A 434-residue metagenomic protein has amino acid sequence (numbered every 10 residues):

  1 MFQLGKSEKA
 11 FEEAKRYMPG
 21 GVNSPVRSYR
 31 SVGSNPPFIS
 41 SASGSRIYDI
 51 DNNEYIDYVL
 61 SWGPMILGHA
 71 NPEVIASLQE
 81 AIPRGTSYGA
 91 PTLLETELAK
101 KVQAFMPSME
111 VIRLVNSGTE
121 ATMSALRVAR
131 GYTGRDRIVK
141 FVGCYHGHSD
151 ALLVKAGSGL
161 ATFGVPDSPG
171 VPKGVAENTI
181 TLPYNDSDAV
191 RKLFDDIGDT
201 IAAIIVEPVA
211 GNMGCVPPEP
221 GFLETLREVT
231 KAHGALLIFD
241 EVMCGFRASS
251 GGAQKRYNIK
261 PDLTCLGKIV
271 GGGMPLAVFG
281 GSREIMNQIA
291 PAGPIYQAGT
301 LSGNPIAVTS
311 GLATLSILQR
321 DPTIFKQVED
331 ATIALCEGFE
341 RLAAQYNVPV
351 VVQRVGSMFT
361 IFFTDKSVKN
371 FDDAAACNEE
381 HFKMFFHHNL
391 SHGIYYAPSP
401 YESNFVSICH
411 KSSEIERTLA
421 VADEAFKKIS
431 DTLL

Functional and structural regions predicted by a protein language model:
M1-L434: Conserved N-terminal phosphate-binding loop of PLP-dependent enzymes in the Aspartate aminotransferase
